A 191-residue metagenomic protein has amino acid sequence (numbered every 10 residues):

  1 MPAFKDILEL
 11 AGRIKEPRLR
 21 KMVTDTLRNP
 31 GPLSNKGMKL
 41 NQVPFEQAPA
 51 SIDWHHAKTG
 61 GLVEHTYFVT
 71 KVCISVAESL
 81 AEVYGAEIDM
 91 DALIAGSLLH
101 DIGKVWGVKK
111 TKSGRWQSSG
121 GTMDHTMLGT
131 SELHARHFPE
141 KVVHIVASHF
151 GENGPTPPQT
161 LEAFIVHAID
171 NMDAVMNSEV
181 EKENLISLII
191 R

Functional and structural regions predicted by a protein language model:
M1-G114: Acidic/His-rich, divalent-metal-binding segments that scaffold phosphate/diphosphate chemistry
A50-H55, E64-H65, V72, E82 (+1 more regions): Divalent metal-dependent catalytic cores for phosphoryl transfer on phosphate-bearing substrates
